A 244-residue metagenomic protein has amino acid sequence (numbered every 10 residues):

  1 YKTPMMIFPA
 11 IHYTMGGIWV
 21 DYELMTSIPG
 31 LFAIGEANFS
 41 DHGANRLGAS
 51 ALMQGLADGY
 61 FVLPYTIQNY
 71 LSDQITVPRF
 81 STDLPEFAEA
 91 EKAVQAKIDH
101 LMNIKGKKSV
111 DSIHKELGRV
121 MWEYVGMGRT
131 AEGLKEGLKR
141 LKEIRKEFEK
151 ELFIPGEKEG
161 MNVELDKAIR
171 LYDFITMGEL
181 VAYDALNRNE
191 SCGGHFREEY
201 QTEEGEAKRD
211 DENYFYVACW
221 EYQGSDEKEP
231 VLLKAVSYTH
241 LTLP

Functional and structural regions predicted by a protein language model:
Y1-M15, I28: C-terminal catalytic lobe of FAD-dependent flavoproteins
Y13, W19-A33, A37-L241: Glycine- and aromatic-enriched mobile tails/lids
